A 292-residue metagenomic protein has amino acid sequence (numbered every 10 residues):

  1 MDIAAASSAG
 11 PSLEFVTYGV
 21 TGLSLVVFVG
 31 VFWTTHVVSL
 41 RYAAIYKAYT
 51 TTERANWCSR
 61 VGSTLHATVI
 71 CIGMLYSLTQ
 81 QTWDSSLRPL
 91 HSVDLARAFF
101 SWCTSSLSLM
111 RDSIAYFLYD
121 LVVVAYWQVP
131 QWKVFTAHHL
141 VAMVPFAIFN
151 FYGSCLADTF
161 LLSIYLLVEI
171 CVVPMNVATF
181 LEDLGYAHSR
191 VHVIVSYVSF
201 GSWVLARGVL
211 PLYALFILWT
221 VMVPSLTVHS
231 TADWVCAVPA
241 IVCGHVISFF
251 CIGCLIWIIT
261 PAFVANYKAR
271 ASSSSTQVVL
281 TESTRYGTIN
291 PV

Functional and structural regions predicted by a protein language model:
M1-L167, F180-V292: Membrane-helix and juxtamembrane interface regions of eukaryotic multi-pass membrane proteins
L166-M175: Alpha-helical transmembrane segments and their membrane-interface exit regions
